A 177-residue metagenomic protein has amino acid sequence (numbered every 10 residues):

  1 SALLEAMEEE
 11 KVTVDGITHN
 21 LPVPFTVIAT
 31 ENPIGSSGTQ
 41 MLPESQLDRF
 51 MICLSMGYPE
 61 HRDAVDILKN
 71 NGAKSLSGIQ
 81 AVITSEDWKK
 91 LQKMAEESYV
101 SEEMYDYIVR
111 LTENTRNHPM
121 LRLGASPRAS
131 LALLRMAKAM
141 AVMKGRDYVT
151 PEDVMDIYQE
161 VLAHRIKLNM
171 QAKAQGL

Functional and structural regions predicted by a protein language model:
A2, M7-I83, W88-S98, K138-M140: Canonical AAA+ ATPase core
A6, Y58, L111, L133 (+1 more regions): Conserved catalytic core of Hanks-type protein kinase domains
T30, I67, M94, Y107 (+3 more regions): Residue-level recognition of specific faces of alpha-helices
H61-K69, Y105, V109, M155: An amphipathic alpha-helix signature
G78-S130: Conserved AAA+ ATPase small/helical "lid" subdomain
N117-L177: C-terminal engagement/docking regions of AAA+ P-loop ATPases
